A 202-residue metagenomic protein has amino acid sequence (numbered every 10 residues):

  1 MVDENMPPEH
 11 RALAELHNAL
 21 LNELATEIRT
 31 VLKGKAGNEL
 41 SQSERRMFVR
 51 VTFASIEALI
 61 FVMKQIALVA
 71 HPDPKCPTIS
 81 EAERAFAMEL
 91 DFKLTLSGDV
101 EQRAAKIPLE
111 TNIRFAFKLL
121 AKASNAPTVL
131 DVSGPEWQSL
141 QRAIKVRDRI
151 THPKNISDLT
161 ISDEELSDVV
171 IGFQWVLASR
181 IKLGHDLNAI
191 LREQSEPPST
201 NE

Functional and structural regions predicted by a protein language model:
M1-R50, A67: Charged alpha-helical initiation segments
R46-R50, Q138-Q141, S167: A generic "alpha-helical surface" signal
T52-L59: Hydrophobic alpha-helical packing segments in soluble, helical-rich domains
H71-R149, P153, S157, W175-I190: Flexible secondary-structure boundary motifs
S157-E164: Short conserved catalytic/interaction loops centered on acidic-Pro-aromatic/His motifs
E164-R180: Short secondary-structure subsegments characteristic of cysteine-rich extracellular domains
Q194-E202: Acidic, carboxylate-rich catalytic segments that either coordinate divalent cations
